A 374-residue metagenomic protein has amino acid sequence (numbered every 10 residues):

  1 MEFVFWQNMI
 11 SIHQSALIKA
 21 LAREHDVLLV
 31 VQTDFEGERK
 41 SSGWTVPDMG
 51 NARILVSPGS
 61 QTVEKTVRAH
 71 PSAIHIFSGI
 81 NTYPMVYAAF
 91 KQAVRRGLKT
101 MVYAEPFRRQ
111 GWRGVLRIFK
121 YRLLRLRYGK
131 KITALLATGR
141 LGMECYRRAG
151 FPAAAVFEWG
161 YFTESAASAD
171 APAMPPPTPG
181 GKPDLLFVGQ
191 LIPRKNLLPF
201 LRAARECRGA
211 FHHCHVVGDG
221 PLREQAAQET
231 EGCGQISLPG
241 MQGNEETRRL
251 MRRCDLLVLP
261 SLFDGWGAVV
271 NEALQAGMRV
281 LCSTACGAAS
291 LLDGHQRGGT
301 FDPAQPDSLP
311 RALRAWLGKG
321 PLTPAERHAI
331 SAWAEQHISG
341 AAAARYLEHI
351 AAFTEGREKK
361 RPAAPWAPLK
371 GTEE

Functional and structural regions predicted by a protein language model:
R117, K130-G180: Donor nucleotide-sugar binding/catalytic pocket of nucleotide-sugar-dependent glycosyltransferases
A173-K195, L201-R205: Conserved donor-binding/catalytic core segment of Leloir-type glycosyltransferases
E224-E245: Nucleotide-activated donor-binding/catalytic signature segment of Leloir-type glycosyltransferases, i.e., the conserved
M241-Q242, R249-C254: Short alpha-helical donor nucleotide-sugar binding micro-motif in glycosyltransferases
L262: Aromatic "clamp/platform" in nucleotide-sugar-dependent glycosyltransferases that forms part of the donor/acceptor
R279-C282: Short hydrophobic beta-strand element within catalytic cores of glycosyltransferases and related nucleotide-activated
G294-H295, G299-P306, A315-P321: Conserved acidic donor-binding segment of nucleotide-sugar-dependent glycosyltransferases
P321-E373: A charged, aromatic-enriched C-terminal amphipathic alpha-helix characteristic of glycosyltransferases across folds
